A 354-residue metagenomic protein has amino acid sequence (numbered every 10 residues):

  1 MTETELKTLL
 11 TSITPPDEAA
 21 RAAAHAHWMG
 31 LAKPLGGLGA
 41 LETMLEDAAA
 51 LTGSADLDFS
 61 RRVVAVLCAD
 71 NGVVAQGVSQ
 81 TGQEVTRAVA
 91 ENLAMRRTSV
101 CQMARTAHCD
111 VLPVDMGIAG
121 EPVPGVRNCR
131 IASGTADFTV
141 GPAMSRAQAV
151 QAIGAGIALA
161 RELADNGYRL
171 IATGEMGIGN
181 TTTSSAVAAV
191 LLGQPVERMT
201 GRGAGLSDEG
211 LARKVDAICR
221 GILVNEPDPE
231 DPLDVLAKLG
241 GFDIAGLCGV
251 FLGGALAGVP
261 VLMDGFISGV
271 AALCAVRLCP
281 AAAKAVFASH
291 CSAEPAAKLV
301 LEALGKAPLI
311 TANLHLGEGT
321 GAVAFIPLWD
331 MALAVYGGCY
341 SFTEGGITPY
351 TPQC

Functional and structural regions predicted by a protein language model:
M1-C354: N-terminal loops that bind phosphate or other acidic moieties and the adjacent beta-alpha structural core
